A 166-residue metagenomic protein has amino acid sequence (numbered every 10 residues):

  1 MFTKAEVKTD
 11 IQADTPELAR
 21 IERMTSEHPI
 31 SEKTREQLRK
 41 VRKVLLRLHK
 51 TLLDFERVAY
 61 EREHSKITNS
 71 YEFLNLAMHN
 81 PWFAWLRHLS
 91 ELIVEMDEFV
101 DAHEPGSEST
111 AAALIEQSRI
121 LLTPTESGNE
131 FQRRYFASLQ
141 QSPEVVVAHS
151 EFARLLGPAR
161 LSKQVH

Functional and structural regions predicted by a protein language model:
F2-H166: Surface-exposed peri-terminal alpha-helical interaction modules
